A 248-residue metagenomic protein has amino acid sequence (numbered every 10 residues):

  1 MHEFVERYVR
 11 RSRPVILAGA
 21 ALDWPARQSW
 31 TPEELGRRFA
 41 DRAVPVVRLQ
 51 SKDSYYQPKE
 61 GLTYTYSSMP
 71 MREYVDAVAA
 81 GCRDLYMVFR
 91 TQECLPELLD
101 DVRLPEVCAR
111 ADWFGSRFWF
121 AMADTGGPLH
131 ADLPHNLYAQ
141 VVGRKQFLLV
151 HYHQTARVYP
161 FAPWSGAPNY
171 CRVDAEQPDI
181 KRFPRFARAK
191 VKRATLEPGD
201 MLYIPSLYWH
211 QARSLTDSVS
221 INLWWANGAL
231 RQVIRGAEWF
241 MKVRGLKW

Functional and structural regions predicted by a protein language model:
M1-M201, W209-W248: N-terminal accessory scaffold of Fe(II)-dependent oxygenases
